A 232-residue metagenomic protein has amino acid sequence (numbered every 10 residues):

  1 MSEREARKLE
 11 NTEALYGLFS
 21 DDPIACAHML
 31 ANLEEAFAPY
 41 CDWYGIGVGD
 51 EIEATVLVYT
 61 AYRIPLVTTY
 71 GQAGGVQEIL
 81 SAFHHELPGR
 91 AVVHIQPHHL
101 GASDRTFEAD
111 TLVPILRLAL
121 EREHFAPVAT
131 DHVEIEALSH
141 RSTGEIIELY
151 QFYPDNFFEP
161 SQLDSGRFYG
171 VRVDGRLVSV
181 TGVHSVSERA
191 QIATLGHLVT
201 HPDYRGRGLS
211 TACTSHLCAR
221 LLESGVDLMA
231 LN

Functional and structural regions predicted by a protein language model:
M1-H28, R122-E159: Short amphipathic alpha-helix that is part of the acyltransferase structural core
S2-A6, L15-H84, T181-G196, H201-P202: Conserved donor-binding loop and adjoining core beta-sheet/short helix segment in diverse acyl/aminoacyl transferases
A25-E34, V92-Q96, N156-S165: A short, aromatic/hydrophobic, helix- or strand-capping loop or linear motif that either lines the entrance/gate
W43-V48, F168-R172, M229: Cytosolic beta-strand hydrophobic patch enriched in CBS
I52, L57-T130: Acyl-donor-binding surface of acyltransferase catalytic domains
G75, D203-Y204, G208-C213: Conserved acetyl-CoA pyrophosphate-binding loop and the N-cap/start of the following alpha-helix in GNAT-like
E78-P88, A212-L228: Conserved acyl-CoA
H140-T194, V199-T200, A212: A mid-sequence, solvent-exposed acidic-amphipathic segment
